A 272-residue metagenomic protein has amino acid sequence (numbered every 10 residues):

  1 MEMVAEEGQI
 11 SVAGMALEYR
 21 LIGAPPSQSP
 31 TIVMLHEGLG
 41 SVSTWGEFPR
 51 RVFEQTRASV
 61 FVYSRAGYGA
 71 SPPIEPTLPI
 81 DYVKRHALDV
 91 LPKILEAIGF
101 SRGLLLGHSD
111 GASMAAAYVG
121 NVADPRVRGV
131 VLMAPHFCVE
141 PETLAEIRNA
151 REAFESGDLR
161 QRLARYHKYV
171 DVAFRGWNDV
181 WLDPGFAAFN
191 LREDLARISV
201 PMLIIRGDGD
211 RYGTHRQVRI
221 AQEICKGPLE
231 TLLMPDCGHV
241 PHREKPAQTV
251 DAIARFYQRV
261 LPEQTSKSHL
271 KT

Functional and structural regions predicted by a protein language model:
M15, I22-P73: Conserved HGGG/HGGXW glycine-rich cap/lid loop of the alpha/beta-hydrolase fold
R65-R102: Active-site loop/oxyanion-hole signature of alpha/beta-hydrolase fold enzymes
S101-E140: Conserved hydrolase catalytic core segment
W177-D194: Active-site nucleophile elbow and catalytic-triad environment of alpha/beta-hydrolase enzymes
I198, I204-R206: Short beta-strand/loop motif that positions the catalytic acidic residue of the alpha/beta-hydrolase fold
G209-G213: Acidic catalytic loop of the alpha/beta-hydrolase fold
E223-H239: Catalytic histidine neighborhood in serine/cysteine hydrolases with alpha/beta-hydrolase-type architecture
P235-T272: Catalytic active-site module of serine/aspartate enzymes centered on a nucleophile-bearing elbow/loop
